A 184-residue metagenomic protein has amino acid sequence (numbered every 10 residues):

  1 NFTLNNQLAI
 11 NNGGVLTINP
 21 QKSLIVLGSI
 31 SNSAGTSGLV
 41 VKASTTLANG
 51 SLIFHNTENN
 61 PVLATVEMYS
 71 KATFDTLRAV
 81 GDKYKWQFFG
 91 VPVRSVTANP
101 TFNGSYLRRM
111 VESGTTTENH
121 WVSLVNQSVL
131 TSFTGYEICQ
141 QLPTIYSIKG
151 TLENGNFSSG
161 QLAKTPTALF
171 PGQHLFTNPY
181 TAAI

Functional and structural regions predicted by a protein language model:
N1-I184: N-terminal exported-region signature
